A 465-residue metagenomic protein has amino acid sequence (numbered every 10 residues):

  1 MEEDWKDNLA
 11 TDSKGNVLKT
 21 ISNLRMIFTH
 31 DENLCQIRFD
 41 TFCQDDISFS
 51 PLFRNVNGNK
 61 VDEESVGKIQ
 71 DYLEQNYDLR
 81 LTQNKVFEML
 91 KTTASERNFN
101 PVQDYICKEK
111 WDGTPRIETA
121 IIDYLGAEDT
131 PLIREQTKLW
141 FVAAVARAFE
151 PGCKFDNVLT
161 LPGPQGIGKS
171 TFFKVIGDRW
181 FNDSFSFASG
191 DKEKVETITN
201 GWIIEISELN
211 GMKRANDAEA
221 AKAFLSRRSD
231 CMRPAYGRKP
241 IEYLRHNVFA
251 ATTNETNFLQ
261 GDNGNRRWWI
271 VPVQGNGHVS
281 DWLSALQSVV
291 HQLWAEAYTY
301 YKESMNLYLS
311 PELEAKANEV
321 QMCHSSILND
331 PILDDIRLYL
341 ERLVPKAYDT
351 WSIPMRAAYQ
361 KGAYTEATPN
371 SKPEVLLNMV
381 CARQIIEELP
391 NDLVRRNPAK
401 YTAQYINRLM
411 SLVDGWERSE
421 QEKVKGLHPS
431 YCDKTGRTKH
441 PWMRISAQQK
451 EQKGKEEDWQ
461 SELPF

Functional and structural regions predicted by a protein language model:
M1-P115, P131-L132, T368-K372, L393-N397 (+3 more regions): N-terminal nucleic-acid engagement/recognition segments and initiation subdomains in replication, restriction
K68-Y72, P101-Y105, A120-D123, E296 (+1 more regions): A general alpha-helix detector
Y77-N100, K154, S184-F185, D191-L209 (+11 more regions): Feature primarily recognizes SF3-like P-loop helicase cores of small DNA viruses
L90-N200: P-loop NTPase catalytic core of nucleic-acid-dependent motor ATPases
E128, L161-F172, E319-S326, L409-G415: Short, mixed-charge aromatic SLiMs
I133, T137, D217, T402: Hydrophobic (often cysteine-bearing) scaffold residues that line and stabilize catalytic clefts of nucleotide/cofactor
L139, A143, R147, A223 (+2 more regions): Short, residue-level hotspots on alpha-helical faces of the histone-fold and other alpha-helical interaction modules
Y401-M410: Major-groove recognition helix of helix-turn-helix-like DNA-binding domains
